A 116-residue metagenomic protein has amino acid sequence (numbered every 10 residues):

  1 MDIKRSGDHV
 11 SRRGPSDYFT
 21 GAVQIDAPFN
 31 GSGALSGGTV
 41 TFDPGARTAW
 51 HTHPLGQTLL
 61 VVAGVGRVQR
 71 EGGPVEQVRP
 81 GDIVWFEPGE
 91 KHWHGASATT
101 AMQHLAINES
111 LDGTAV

Functional and structural regions predicted by a protein language model:
M1-L35, A115-V116: A short, N-terminal "cap"/entry segment at the start of jelly-roll beta-barrel domains of the cupin/DSBH fold
A22, S36-H53, P88: Conserved short histidine dyad/triad with adjacent acidic residue
S32, A46, V68, T99-N108: Ligand-binding pocket scaffold of soluble enzyme catalytic domains
T39-D43, T52-V68, I107-S110: Short, conserved beta-strand element in jelly-roll/cupin
T48-W50, V68-Q69, F86, K91-A98: Short beta-strand His + acidic residue motifs that chelate non-heme Fe in jelly-roll/DSBH and cupin folds
T58, W85, T99-V116: A short hydrophobic beta-strand segment most commonly corresponding to one strand of the jelly-roll/cupin
G72-P88: Short acidic-glycine-tyrosine-enriched beta hairpin
P74-Q77, G95, T99: Beta-rich strand-turn-strand
